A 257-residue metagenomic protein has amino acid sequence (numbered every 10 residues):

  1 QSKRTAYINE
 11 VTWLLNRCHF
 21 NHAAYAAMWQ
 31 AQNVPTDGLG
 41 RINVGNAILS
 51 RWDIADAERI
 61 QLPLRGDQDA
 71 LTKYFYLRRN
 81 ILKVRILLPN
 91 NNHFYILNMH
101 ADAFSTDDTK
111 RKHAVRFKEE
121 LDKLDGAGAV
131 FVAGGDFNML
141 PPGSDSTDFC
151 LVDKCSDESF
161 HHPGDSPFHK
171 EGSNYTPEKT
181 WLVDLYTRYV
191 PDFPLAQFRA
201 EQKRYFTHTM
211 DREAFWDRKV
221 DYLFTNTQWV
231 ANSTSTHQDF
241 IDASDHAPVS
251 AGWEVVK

Functional and structural regions predicted by a protein language model:
Q1-H93, A101: Structured beta-strand-rich core segments of catalytic domains in phosphoester-bond hydrolases
Q1-Y7, L49, V84, H93-M99 (+4 more regions): Active-site beta-strand/loop signature of hydrolases that rely on acidic residues for catalysis
S2-R4, A31-P35, G45, A57 (+5 more regions): Short catalytic/ligand-binding loop motif for oxyanion handling, primarily in non-cytosolic enzymes, centered on
T5-I8, D107-K112, A214: Soluble non-cytosolic domains of exported or imported proteins
W13, K112-W216, V220, T225-T227: Metal-dependent phosphoesterases centered on the DNase I-like endonuclease/exonuclease/phosphatase
N16-H19, R41-A57, L87, K179-Y189 (+2 more regions): Conserved beta strand-loop-helix elements of the APE1-like EEP
D37, T72-K73, T209-A214, Q238-D242: Short proline/glycine-enriched turn/loop segments at secondary-structure junctions
W229-D239: Low-complexity, intrinsically disordered Gly/Pro/Thr-rich segments
